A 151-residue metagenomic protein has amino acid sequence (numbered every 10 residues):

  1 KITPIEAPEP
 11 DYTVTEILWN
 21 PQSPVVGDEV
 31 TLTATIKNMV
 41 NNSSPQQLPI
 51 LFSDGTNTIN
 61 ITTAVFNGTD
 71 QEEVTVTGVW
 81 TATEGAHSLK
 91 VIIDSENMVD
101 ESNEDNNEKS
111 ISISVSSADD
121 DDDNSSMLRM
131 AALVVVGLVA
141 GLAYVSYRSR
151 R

Functional and structural regions predicted by a protein language model:
K1-D123, R129-L133, G137, G141-R150: Extracellular/luminal regions of secreted and cell-surface proteins that mediate adhesion/ECM remodeling
